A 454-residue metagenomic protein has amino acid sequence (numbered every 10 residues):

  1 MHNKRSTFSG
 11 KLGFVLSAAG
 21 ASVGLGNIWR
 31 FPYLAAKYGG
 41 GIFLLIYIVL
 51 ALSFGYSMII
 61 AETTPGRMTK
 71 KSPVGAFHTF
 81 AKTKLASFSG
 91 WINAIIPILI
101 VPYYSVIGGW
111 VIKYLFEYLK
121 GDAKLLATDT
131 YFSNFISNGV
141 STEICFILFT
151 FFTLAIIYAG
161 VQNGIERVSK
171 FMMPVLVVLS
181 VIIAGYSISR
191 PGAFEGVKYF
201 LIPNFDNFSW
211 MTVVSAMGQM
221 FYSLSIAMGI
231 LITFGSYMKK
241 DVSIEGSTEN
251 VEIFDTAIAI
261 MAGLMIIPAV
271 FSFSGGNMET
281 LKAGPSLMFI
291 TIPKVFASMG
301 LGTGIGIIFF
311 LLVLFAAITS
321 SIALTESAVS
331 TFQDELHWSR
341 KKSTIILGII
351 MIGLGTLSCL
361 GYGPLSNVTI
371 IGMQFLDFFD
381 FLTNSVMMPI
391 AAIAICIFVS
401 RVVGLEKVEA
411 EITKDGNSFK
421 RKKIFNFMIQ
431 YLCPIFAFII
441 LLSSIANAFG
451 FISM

Functional and structural regions predicted by a protein language model:
M1-H2, G75, G108-S137, M238-D241 (+5 more regions): Helix-loop-helix connectors at the membrane interface of multi-pass transporters/channels
M1-W29, M58-T63, R67-F80, K84-W91 (+2 more regions): Membrane-interface "cap" regions at the ends of multi-pass membrane proteins
H2-F8, E166, K170-I318, K342-S343: Membrane-embedded translocation segments of transport machinery
H2-R5, Y33-Y38, P73-I92, S105-Q162 (+5 more regions): Inter-helical loop and helix-membrane interface segments of multi-pass membrane transporters/permeases
T7-A18, I42-I46, K84-I98, I144-F149 (+6 more regions): Select transmembrane alpha-helical segments in multipass membrane proteins
G10-L50, G235, G246-E249, I253-T256 (+2 more regions): Transmembrane helix-boundary motif of multi-pass solute transporters/channels
A35-A61, S141, M387-A391: Extracellular loop-to-transmembrane helix junctions
S89-A94, H337-G348, D380-A437: C-terminal membrane-solvent junction of multi-pass transporters and transport-like membrane proteins
